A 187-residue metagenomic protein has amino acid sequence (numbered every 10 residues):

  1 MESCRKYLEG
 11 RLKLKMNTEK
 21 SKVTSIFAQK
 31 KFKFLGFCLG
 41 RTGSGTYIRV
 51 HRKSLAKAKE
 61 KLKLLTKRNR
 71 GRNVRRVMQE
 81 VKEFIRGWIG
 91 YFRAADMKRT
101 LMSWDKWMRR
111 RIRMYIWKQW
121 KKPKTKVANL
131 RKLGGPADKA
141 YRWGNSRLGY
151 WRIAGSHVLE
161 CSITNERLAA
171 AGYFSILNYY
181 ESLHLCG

Functional and structural regions predicted by a protein language model:
M1-G187: Non-catalytic terminal/accessory segments
